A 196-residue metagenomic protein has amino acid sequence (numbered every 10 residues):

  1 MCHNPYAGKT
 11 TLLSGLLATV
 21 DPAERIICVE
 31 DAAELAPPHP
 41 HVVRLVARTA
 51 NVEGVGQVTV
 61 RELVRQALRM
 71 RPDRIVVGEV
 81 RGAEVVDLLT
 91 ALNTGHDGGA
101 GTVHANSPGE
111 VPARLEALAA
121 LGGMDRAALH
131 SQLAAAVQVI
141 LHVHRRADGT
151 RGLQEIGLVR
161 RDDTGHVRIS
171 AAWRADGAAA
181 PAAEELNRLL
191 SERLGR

Functional and structural regions predicted by a protein language model:
C2-H3: The Walker A (P-loop) glycine that initiates the GxxxxGKT/S ATP-binding motif of P-loop NTPases
K9: Conserved lysine of the Walker
S14-R65, V111-R114: P-loop NTPase switch/communication element
E30, L35-P40, A67-G149, Q154-R161: Conserved P-loop NTPase nucleotide-binding/switch module
E62, D87, E185: Short Gly/charged-rich anion-binding patches and loops
L63, N106, I169-A172: A short, conserved beta-to-alpha structural element at the edge of catalytic cores that scaffolds binding
Q132, D148-R196: NTP-binding/hydrolysis catalytic cores, primarily Walker-type P-loop NTPases
